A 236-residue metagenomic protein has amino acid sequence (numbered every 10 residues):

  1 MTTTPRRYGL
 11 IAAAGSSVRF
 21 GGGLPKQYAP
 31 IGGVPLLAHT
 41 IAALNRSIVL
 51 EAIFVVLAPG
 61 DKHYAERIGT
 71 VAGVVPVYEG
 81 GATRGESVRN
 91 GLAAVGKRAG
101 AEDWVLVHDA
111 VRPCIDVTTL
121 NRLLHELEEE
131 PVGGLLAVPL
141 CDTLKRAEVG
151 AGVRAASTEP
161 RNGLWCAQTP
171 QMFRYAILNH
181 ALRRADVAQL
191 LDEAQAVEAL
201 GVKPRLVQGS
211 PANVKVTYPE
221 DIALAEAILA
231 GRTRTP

Functional and structural regions predicted by a protein language model:
T2-K62, V74: N-terminal glycine-rich phosphate-binding loop and ensuing alpha1 helix
T3-P5, K97-A101, E148, I228-P236: Generic C-terminal helix-cap and adjacent flexible tail
V49-F54, V132, A212-N213: Short active-site oxyanion
K62-I68: Acidic helix N-cap motif at the loop->helix transition within catalytic regions of sugar-transfer enzymes
G69-D103: Short phosphate-binding loop-to-helix
W104-H108: Short aromatic-hydrophobic micro-motifs that form the base-stacking/packing surface for donor nucleotide recognition
C114-V207, P236: Conserved core of the sugar-phosphate nucleotidyltransferase
N213-P236: Hydrophobic helical membrane-anchoring modules
